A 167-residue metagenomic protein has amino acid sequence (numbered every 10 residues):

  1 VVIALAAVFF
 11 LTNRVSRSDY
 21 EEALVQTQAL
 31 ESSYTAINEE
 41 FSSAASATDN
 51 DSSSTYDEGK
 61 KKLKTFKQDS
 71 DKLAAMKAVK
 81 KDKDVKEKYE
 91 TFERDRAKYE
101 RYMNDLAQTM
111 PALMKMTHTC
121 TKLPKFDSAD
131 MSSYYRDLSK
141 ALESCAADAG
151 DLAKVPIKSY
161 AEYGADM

Functional and structural regions predicted by a protein language model:
I3-Q28, S32: Transmembrane signal-anchor/signal-peptide helices with a preference for the extracytoplasmic
V15, E22, A29, S54 (+2 more regions): Residue preference for a single heptad-register face of alpha-helical coiled-coils
Q28-D57: Short extracytoplasmic
I37-A44, L73, M116-T119, A149: Non-transmembrane amphipathic alpha-helical segments
T48-L63, P124-S128: Second-shell loop/turn segments in exported
G59-R96, A146-M167: Short, solvent-exposed, charged loop/turn and helix-capping segments that join or cap alpha-helices on peripheral
D95-M167: Extended amphipathic alpha-helical interaction segments
